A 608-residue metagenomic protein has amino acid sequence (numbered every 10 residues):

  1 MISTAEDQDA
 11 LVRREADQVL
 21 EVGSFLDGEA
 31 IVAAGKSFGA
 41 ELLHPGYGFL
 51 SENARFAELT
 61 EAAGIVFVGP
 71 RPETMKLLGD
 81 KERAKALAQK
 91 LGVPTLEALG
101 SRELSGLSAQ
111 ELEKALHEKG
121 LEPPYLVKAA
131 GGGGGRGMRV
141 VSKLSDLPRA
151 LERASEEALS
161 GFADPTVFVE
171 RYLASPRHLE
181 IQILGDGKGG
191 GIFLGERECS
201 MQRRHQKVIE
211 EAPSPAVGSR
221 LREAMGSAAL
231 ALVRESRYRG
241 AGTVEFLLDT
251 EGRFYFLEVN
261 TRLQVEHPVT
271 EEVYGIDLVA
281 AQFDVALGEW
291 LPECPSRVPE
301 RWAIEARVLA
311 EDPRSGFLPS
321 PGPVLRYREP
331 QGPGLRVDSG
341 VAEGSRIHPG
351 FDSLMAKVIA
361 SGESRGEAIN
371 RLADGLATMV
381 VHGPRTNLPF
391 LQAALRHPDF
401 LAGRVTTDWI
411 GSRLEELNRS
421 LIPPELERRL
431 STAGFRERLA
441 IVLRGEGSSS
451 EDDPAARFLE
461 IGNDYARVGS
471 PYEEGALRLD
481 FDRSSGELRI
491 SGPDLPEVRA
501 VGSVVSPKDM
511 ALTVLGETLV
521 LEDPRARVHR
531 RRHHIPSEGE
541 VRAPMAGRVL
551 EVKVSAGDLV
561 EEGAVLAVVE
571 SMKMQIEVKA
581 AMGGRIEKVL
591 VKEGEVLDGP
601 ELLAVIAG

Functional and structural regions predicted by a protein language model:
M1-V244, L248-N260, Q264: N-terminal beta-alpha lobe that positions the nucleotide/phosphoryl donor in ATP/NTP-coupled carboxylate activation
R136-G137, E210-P213, D352-V358, S537-G539: Short amphipathic alpha-helical segments
S175, E235-R239, G350-D352, H533 (+1 more regions): Short loop/turn motifs at secondary-structure junctions and domain boundaries
A229, P268-E271, I276-D494, V565 (+2 more regions): Catalytic cores of soluble metabolic enzymes centered on carboxylation/carboxyl-transfer
V498-R499: Extended, charge-enriched "interface" segments that sit outside catalytic cores
V504, K508-A543: Catalytic P-loop NTP-binding/switch module of NTPases
R530-G608: Structured functional modules or segments
